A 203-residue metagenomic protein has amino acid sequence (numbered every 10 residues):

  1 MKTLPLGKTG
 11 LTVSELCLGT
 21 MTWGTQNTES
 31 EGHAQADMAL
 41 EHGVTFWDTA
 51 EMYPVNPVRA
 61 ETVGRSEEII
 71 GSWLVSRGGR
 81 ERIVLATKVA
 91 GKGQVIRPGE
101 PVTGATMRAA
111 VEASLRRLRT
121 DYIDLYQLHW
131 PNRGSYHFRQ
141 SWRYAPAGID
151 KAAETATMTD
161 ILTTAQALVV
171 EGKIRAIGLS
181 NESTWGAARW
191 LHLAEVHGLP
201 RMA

Functional and structural regions predicted by a protein language model:
M1-T87, G104-R108, D121, T164-V170: N-terminal binding-site loop/beta-alpha segment at the start of enzyme catalytic domains that lines or forms
T22, E51-Y53, V89-G91, Q127-N132 (+1 more regions): Active-site-proximal loop/turn and secondary-structure-junction residues that shape catalytic pockets, frequently
A86, G93, P98: Surface-exposed, interaction-prone regions with an acidic/low-complexity signature
T87-G91, Q140-R143: Short, basic/glycine-rich phosphate-binding loops at helix/coil junctions that contact nucleotide phosphates
I96-A203: Glycine/proline-rich, positively charged, aromatic-decorated active-site loop/lid region on the catalytic face
